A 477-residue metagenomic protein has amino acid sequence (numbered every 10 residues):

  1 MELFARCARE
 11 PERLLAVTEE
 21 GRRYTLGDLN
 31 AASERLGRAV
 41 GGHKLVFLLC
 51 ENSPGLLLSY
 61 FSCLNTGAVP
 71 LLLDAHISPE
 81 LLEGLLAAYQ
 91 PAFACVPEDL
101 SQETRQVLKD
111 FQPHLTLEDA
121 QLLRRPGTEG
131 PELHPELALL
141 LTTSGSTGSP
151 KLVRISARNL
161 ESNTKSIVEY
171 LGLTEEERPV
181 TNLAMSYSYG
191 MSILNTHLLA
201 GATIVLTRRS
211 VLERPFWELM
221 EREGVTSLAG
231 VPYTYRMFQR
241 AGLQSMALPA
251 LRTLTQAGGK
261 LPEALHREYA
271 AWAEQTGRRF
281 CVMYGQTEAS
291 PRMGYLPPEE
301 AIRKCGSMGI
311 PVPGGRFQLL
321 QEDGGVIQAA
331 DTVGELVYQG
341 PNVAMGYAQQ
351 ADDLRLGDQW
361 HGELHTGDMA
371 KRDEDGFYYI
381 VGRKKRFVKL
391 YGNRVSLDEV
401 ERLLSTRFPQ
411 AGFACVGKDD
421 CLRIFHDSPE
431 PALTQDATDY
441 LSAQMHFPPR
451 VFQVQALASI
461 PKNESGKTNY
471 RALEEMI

Functional and structural regions predicted by a protein language model:
A8-E12, D119-T142, S149, G172-R178: Conserved pre-ATP/AMP-binding loop-to-beta segment of ANL
R13-G41, F47, S53, E80-E83 (+1 more regions): Conserved AMP-binding/adenylate-forming core of the ANL superfamily
R22, R35-I77, N182-L183, R394: Conserved AMP-binding/adenylate-forming
T25-L26, L137-K165: Conserved AMP-binding A3 loop
E161-R178, S186-S227, A241, V312: Conserved AMP-binding/adenylation subdomain of ANL enzymes
V225-G230, Q239-R303, R316: Gly/Ser/Thr-rich phosphate-binding loop
E335-D398, T406: Conserved ATP-binding/catalytic segment of the ANL
V388, V416, R423, D439-I477: Conserved C-terminal "lid"/linker of ANL adenylate-forming enzymes
